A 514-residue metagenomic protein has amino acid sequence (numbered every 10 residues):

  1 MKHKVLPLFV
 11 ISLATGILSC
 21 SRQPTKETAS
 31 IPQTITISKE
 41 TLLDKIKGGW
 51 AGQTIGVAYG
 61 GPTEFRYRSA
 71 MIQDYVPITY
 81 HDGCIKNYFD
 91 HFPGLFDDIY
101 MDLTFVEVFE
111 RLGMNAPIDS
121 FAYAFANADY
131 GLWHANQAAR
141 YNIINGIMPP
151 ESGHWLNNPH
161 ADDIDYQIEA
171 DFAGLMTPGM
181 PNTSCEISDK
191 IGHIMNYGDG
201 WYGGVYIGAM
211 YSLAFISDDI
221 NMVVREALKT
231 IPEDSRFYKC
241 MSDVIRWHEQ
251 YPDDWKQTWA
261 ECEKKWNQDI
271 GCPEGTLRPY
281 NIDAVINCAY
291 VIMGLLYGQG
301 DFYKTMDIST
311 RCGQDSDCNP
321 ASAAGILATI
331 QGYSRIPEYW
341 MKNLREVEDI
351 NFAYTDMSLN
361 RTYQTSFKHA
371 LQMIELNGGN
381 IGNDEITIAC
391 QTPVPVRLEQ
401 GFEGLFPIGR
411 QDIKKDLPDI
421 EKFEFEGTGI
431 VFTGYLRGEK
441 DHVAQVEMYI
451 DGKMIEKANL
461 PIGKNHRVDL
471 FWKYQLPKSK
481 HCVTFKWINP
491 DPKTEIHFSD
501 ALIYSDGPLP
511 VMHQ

Functional and structural regions predicted by a protein language model:
M1-S30: Bacterial Sec-dependent N-terminal signal peptides
I37, I143, S152-A161, F172-M180 (+2 more regions): Accessory "access/gating" subregions that flank catalytic or transport cores
L42-K47, G94-D97, P159-I164, M195-G200 (+5 more regions): Secondary-structure capping and boundary motifs in well-ordered enzyme cores
L43, K47, A51, I55 (+5 more regions): Active-site cavity-forming subdomains of large catalytic enzyme subunits
Y59, R66, A70-I78, D199 (+3 more regions): Catalytic phosphate/nucleotide-handling subdomain of diverse soluble enzymes
P62-P93, I99-D102, D119-W133: Active-site-surrounding "flap" and adjacent substrate/cofactor-binding loops of secreted or lumenal enzymes, prototyped
C84-T104, E348-E375: A structural-propensity feature for long, helix-poor, extended segments
N383-Q514: Glycan-recognition surfaces in beta-rich domains, encompassing non-catalytic CBMs and lectin-like receptor-binding
